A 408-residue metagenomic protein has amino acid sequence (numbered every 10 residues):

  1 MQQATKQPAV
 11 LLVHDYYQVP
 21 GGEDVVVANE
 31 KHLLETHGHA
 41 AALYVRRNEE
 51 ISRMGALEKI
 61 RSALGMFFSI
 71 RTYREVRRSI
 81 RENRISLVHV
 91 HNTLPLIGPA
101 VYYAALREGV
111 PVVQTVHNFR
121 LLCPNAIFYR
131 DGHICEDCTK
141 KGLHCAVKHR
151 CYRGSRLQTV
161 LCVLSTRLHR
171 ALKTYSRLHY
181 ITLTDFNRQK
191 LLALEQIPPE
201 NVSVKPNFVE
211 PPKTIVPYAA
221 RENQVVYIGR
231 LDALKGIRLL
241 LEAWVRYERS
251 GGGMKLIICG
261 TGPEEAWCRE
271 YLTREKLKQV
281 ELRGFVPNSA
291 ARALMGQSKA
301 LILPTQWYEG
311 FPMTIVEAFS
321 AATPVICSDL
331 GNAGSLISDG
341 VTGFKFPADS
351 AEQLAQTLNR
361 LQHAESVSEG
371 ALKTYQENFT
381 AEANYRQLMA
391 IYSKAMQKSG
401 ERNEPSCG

Functional and structural regions predicted by a protein language model:
D24-V25, N223, Y227-R246, P263-R269 (+2 more regions): A conserved mid-protein helix/loop that constitutes part of the nucleotide-sugar donor-binding site
R107, C135-Y180: Membrane-proximal helix-turn-helix segments that form the acceptor-binding/catalytic region of lipid-linked
F186, F208: Carbohydrate-associated surface elements
R269-S289: Nucleotide-activated donor-binding/catalytic signature segment of Leloir-type glycosyltransferases, i.e., the conserved
G296-G310, T323: Acidic donor-binding loop of glycosyltransferase active sites
I315, P324-C327: Short hydrophobic beta-strand element within catalytic cores of glycosyltransferases and related nucleotide-activated
D339-G340, F344-A351, N359-E365: Conserved acidic donor-binding segment of nucleotide-sugar-dependent glycosyltransferases
E365-A390: A short, well-ordered alpha-helix in the C-terminal region of glycosyltransferases
